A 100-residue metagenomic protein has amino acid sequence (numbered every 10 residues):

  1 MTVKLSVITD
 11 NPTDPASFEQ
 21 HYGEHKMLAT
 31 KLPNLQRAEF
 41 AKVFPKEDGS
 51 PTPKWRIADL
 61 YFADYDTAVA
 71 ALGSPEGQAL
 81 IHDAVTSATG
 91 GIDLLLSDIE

Functional and structural regions predicted by a protein language model:
M1-E100: Macromolecular interaction modules
